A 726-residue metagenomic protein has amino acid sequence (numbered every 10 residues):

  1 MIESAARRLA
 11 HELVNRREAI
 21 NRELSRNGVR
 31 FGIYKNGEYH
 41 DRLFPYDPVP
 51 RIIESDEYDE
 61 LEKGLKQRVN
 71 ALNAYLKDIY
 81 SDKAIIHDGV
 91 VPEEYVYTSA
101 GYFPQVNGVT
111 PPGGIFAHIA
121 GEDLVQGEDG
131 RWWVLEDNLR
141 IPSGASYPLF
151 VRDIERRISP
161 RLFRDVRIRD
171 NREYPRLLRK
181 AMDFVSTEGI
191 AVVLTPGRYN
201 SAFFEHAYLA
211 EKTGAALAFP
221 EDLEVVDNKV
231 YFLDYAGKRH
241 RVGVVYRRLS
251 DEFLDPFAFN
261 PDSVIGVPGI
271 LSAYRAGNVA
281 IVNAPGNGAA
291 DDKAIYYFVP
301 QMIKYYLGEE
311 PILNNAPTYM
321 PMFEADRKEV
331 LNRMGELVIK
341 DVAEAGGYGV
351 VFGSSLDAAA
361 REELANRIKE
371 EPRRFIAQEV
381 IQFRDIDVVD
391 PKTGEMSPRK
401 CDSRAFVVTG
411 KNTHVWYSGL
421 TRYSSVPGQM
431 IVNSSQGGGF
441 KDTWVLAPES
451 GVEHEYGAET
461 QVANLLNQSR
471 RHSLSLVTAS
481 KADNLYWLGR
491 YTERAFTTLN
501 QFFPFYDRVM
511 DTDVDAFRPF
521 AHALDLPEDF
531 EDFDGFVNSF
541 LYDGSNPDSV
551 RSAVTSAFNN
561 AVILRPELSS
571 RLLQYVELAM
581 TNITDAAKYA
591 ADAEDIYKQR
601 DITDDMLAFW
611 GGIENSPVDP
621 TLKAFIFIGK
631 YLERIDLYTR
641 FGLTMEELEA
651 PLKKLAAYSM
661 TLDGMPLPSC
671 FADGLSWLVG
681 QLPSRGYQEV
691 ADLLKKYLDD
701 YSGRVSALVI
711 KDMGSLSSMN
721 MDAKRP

Functional and structural regions predicted by a protein language model:
I2-H11: N-terminal-proximal low-complexity accessory segments that begin disordered and transition into the first
A10, I141, R164-R172, T195-Y199 (+18 more regions): Hydrophobic alpha-helical scaffolding
R16-P112, G127-D129, L139-A191, G197-Y208 (+6 more regions): Alpha-helical transmembrane segments and their helix-helix packing motifs
D59-D78, P92, T98-Y102, Y231-G243 (+3 more regions): Active-site nucleotide/adenylate-binding loops and adjacent lid/helix of ATP-dependent enzymes
V96-Y97, G101-W133, V244, M320-G335 (+1 more regions): Phosphate-binding site of ATP-dependent enzymes
V109-P112, A120-L124, R179-F184, H206 (+10 more regions): Generic recognition of flexible, low-complexity loop/linker segments
T110, H118-A120, V125-W133, D137-L307: ATP-binding N-terminal substructure of ATP-dependent carboxylate-amine bond-forming enzymes
H118-E122, G130-D137, G189-A191, A215 (+14 more regions): Structural beta-strand/beta-sheet cores of well-ordered domains, especially the beta-sheet scaffolds that support
